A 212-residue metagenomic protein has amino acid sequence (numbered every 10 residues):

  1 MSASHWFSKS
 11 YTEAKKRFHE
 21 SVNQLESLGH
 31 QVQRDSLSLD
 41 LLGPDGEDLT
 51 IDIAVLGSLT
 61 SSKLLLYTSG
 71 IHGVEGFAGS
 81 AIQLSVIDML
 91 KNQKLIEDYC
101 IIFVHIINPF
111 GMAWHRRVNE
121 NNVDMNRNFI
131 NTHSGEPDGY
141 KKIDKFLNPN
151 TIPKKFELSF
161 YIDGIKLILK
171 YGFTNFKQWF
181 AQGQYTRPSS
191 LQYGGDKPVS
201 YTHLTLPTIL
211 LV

Functional and structural regions predicted by a protein language model:
M1-D48: Short glycine- and acidic-rich boundary segments immediately preceding or forming the N-terminal edge of structured
D45-E47, E75-S80, K197-L204: Phosphate/oxyanion-binding active-site loops and adjacent basic polyanion-contact surfaces
I53-S61: Short beta-strand-to-loop junctions in surface cap/lid or active-site-entrance loops
S61-K63, D98-Y99: Short coil/turn segments at beta-strand junctions that form active-site/ligand-binding loops
L64-S69: Short beta-strand element of the alpha/beta-hydrolase
I71-F110: Alpha-helical metal-binding/catalytic segments enriched in His/Glu/Asp
I101-L204: Active-site/substrate-binding loop(s) of hydrolase catalytic cores
H203, T208-V212: Single conserved hydrophobic/aromatic residue that forms the stacking wall/gate of nucleotide- or nucleobase-binding
